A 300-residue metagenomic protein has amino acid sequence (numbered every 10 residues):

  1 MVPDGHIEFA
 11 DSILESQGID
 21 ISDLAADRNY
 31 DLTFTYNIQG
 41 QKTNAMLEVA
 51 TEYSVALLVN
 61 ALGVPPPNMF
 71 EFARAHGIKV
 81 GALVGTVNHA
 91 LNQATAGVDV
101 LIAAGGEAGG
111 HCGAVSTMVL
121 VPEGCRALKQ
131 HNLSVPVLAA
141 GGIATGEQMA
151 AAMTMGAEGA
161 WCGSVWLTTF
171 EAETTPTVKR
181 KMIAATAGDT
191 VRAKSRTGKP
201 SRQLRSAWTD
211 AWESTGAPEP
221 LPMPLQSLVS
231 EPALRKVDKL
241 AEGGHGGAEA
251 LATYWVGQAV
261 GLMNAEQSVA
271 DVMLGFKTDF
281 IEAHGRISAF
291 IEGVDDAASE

Functional and structural regions predicted by a protein language model:
M1-H131: Active-site entrance/lid segments in N-terminal catalytic domains of soluble metabolic enzymes
V2-E15, A114-P136, A144-E300: Conserved active-site-proximal phosphate/metal-binding subdomains
V59, V80, A139-G142, L262: Short, flexible active-site loop motifs that bind/organize anionic cofactors or intermediates
N60, H111, A139-A140, C162: Thr-Gly-centered strand-to-loop micro-motif
V64, G142-A144: Residue-level detector of alpha-helix initiation sites
G105-G109, G141, M149: Short helix/strand-bridging catalytic loops that position acidic/His residues to coordinate divalent metals and engage
